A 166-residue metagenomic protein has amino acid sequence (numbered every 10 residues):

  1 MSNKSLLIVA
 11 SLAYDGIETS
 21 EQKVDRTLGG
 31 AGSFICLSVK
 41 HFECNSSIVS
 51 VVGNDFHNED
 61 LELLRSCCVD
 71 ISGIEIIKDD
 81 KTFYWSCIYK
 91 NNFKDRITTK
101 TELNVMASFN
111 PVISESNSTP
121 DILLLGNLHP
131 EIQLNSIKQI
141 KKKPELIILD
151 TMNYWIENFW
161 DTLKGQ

Functional and structural regions predicted by a protein language model:
N3-S5, Y14-R26, H41-L124, K138-K143: Conserved N-terminal subdomain of the carbohydrate kinase-like
L6-I8, I147: Residue-level marker for buried hydrophobic side chains located in beta-strands that build the well-ordered beta-sheet
A10-L12: Active-site metal-binding loops of divalent metal-dependent hydrolases
Y14-S20, S33-C36, P130: Short, electropositive, low-hydrophobicity segments enriched in small/polar residues
T27-A31, N104-F109, L128-I132, N158: Short secondary-structure boundary/capping elements
G30-K40, I137: Histidine-anchored nucleotide/phosphate-binding helix
I122-Q166: Conserved beta-alpha-beta core of the PfkB/ribokinase-like small-molecule kinase fold
